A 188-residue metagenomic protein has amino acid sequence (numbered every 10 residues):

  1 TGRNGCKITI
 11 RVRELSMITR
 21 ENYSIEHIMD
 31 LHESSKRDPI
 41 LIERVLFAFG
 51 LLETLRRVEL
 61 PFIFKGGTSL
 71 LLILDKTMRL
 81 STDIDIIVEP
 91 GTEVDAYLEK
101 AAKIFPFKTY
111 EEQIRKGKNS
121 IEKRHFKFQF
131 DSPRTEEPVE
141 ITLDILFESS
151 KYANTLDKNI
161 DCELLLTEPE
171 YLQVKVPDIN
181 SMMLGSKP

Functional and structural regions predicted by a protein language model:
I10-R11, P106: FIC/Doc superfamily catalytic core
R11-S34, P39-L41, V45-F49, K118-P188: Catalytic cores of NTP-dependent nucleotidyl/adenyl transfer enzymes across multiple folds
S35-R37, D85-T92: Short histidine-centered catalytic/ligand-binding loop motif
L52-I84, E89: Active-site nucleotide-donor binding segment shared across nucleotidyl transfer reactions
L74-T77, Y97-K100, N154-K158: Short, conserved acidic/polar surface loops in the N-terminal third of protein domains
V88-S120: Metal-dependent nucleotidyltransferase catalytic core
